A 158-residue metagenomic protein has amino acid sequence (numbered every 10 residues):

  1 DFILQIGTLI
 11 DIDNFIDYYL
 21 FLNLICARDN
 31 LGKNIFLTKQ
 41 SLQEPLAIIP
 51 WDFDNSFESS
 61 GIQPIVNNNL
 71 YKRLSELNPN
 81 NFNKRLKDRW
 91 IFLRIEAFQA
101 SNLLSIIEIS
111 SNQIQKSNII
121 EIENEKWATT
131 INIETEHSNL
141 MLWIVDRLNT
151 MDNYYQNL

Functional and structural regions predicted by a protein language model:
D1-L158: Middle-to-C-terminal accessory/interaction subdomains
